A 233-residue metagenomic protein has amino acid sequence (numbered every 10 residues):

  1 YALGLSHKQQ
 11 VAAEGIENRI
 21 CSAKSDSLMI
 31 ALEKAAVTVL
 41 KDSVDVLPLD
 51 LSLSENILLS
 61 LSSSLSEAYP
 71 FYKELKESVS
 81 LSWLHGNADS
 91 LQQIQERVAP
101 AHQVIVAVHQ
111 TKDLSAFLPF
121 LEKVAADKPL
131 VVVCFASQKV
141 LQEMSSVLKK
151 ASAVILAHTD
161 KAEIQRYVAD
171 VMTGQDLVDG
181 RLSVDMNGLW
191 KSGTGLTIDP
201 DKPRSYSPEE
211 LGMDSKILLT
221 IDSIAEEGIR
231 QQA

Functional and structural regions predicted by a protein language model:
Y1-D214: Preference for extracellular/luminal or secreted protein segments
M29-I30, L218-E226: Short amphipathic alpha-helical segments
E226-A233: A short, well-structured edge-of-sheet supersecondary motif
